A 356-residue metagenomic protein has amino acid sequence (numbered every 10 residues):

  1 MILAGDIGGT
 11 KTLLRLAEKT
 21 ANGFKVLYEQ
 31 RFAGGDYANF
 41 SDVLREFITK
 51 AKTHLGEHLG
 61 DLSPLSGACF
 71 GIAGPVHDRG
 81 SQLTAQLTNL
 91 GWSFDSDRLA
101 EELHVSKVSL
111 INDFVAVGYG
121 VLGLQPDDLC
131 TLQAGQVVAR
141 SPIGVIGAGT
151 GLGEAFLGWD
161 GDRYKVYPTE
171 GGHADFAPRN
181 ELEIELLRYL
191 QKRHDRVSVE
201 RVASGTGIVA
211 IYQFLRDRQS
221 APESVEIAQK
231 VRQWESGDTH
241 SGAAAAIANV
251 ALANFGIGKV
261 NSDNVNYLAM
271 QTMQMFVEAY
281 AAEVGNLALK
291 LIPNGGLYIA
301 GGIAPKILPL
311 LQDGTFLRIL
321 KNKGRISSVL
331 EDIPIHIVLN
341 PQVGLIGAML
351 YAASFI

Functional and structural regions predicted by a protein language model:
M1-H54, H58-G60, E185-I356: ATP-binding/phosphotransfer module of carbohydrate and carboxylate kinases, centering on a glycine-rich
I2-D6, G67-C69, S109, I143-G147 (+1 more regions): Short glycine-aspartate micro-motif
E18-N22, R79, G158-D162: Short acidic-glycine loop/turn motifs at beta-strand connectors
R31-A33, Q86-G91, S109-A116, G135-V138 (+2 more regions): Active-site nucleophile and cofactor-binding loops and adjacent substrate-binding regions of central metabolic enzymes
L55-L110, V115-D128, V145, K306-P309: Short beta-strand-loop/turn "lid" adjacent to the catalytic site in phosphate-handling enzymes
H104-S106, A139-I143, P293-N294, D332-I333: Short coil/turn connectors at secondary-structure junctions
L122-A134, A352-I356: Short, electropositive alpha-helical surface patch
T131-A134, A139-R201, G205, L308 (+2 more regions): Glycine-rich phosphate-binding loop of actin/hexokinase-like ATP-binding domains
